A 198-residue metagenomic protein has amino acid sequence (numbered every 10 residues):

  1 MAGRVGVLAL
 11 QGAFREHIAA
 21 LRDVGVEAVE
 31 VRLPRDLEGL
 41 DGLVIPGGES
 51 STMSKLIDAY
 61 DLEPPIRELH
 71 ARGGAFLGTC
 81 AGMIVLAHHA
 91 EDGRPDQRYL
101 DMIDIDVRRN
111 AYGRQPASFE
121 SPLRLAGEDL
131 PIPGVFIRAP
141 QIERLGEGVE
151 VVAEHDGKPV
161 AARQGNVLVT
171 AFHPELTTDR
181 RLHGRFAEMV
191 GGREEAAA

Functional and structural regions predicted by a protein language model:
M1, R35-E38, E68-L69, L77 (+3 more regions): Solvent-exposed alpha-helices and their adjacent loops that cap or buttress functional pockets in soluble metabolic
M1-A59, E63-A71, R180-A198: N-terminal beta1-alpha1 cap of cysteine-dependent amidohydrolase-like domains
L10, A81, F172: Cofactor-binding loop segments of dinucleotide-utilizing enzymes, especially the Rossmann-like FAD- and NAD(P)+-binding
A28-V29, F76, V167: Hydrophobic anchor at the start of a short beta-strand that flanks the dinucleotide cofactor-binding loop
E38-L40, A87, G127, T170: Short secondary-structure boundary/hinge segments and terminal tails
I45, G78, T170: Redox-cofactor binding/interface segments in oxidoreductases and associated redox assembly factors
S50-R124: Cysteine-nucleophile active-site neighborhood
R109-A198: Amide-donor transfer/coupling interface in amidating biosynthetic enzymes
